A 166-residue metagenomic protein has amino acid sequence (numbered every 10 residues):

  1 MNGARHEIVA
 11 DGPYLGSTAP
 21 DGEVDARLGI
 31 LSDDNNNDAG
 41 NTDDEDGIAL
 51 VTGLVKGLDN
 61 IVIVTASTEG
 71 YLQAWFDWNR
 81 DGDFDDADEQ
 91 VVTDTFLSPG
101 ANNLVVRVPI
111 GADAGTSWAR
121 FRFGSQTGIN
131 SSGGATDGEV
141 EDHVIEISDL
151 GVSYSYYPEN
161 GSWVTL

Functional and structural regions predicted by a protein language model:
M1-E159, W163: A broad "non-catalytic interaction surface" signal
L166: Acidic, glycine-rich low-complexity segments
